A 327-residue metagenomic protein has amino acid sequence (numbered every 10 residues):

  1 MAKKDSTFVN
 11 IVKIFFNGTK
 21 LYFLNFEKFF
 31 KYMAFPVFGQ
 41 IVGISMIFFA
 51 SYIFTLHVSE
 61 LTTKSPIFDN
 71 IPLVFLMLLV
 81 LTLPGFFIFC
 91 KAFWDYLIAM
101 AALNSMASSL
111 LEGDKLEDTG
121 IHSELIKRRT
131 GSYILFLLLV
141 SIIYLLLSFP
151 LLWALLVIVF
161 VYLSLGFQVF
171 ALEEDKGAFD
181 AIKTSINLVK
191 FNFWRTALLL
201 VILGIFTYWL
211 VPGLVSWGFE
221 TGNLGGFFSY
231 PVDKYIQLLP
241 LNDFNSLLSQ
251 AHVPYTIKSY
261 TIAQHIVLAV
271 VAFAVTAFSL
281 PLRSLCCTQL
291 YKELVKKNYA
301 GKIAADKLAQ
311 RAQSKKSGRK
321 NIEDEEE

Functional and structural regions predicted by a protein language model:
A2-S6, N17, F54-I71, A99-L116 (+2 more regions): Juxtamembrane transition segments at transmembrane-helix termini in multipass membrane proteins
K3-V42, D118-L146, S164-V211, H265: Interfacial aromatic "cap" segments that immediately flank transmembrane helices in multipass membrane proteins
G43, A50, P84-G85, S148: Small-residue hotspots
G43-T55, D95, L103: Transmembrane-helix bundle segments that line or gate the permeation/cavity pathway in multi-pass membrane proteins
S51-L79, T119-L146: Long, highly hydrophobic alpha-helical transmembrane signal-anchor segments
F68-A92, K258-Q264: Membrane-embedded or membrane-proximal helical elements that form or frame transporter/channel pores
C90-A101, A154-V159: Hydrophobic alpha-helical membrane-embedded segments
L145-V157: Short hydrophobic membrane-inserting alpha-helices and related fusion/pore-forming segments
